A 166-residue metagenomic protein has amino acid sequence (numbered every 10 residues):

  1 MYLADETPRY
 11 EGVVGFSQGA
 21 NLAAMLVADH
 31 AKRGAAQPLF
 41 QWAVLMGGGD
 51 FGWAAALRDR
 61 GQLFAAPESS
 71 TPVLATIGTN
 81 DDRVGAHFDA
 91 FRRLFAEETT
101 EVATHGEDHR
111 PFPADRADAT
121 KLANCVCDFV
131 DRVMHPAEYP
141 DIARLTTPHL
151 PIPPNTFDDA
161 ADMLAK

Functional and structural regions predicted by a protein language model:
M1-G12: Serine-hydrolase catalytic machinery in alpha/beta-hydrolase-like enzymes
V14-G19, A23: Gly/Ala-rich beta-loop-alpha elbow adjacent to hydrolase catalytic centers
M25-D29: Active-site signature of alpha/beta-hydrolase-fold catalytic machinery across serine- and Asp/Cys-nucleophile hydrolases
G34-D50: A conserved short beta-strand
F51-W53, I77-G85, A90-F91, D108-R110: Acidic catalytic loop of the alpha/beta-hydrolase fold
E68-S69, V73-I77: Short beta-strand/loop motif that positions the catalytic acidic residue of the alpha/beta-hydrolase fold
D108-T120: Catalytic histidine-centered segment of alpha/beta-hydrolase-like enzymes
D131-K166: Alpha/beta-hydrolase-fold serine-hydrolase catalytic core, especially in secreted/extracellular enzymes
